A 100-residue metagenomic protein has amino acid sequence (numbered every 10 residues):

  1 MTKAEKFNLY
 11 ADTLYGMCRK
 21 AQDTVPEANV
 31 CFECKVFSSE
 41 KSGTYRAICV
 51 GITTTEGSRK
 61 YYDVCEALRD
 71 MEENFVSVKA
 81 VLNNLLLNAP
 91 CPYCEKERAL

Functional and structural regions predicted by a protein language model:
M1-Y45, E56-L100: Negatively charged, low-complexity tracts enriched in Asp/Glu with abundant Ser/Thr
R46-I52: Short linear proline/tyrosine/threonine-rich motifs used for host-factor recruitment and membrane trafficking/assembly
